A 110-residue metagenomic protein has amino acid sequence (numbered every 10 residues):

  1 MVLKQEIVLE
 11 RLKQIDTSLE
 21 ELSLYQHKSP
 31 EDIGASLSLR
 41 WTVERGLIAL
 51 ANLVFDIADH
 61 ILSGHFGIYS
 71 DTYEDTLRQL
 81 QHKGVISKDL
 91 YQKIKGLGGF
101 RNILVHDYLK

Functional and structural regions predicted by a protein language model:
M1-K110: Solvent-exposed interaction patches of small proteins and small membrane subunits
